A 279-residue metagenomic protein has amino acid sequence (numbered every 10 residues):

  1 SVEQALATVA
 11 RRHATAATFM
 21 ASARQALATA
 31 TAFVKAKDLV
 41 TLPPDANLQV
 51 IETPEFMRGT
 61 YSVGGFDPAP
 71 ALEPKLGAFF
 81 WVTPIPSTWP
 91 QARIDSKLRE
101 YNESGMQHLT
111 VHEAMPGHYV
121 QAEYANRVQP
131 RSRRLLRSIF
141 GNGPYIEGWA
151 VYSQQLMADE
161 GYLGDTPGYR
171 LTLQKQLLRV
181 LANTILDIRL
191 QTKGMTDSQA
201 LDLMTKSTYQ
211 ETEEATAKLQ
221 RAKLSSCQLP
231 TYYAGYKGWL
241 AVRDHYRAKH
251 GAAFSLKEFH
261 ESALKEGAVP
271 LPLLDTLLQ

Functional and structural regions predicted by a protein language model:
V2-Q279: Long, His/Glu/Asp-enriched segments that create or flank divalent metal/ion-associated functional microenvironments
